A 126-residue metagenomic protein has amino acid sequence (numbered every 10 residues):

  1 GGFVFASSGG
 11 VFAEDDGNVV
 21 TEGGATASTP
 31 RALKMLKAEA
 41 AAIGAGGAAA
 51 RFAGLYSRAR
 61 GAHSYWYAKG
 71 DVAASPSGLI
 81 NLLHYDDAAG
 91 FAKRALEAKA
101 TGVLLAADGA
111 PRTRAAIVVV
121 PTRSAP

Functional and structural regions predicted by a protein language model:
G1-P30: Conserved Rossmann-fold NAD(P)-dependent oxidoreductase catalytic core, especially the SDR/UDP-sugar
S7-S8, A40-A59: Conserved beta-loop-beta element that borders a ligand/cofactor-binding pocket
V11-G17, A59-G61, A115-A116: Short glycine-/acidic-enriched loop or helix-start segments at secondary-structure transitions that form or flank
A27-T29, A53-G54, S75-Y85: Glycine-rich "substrate-gating" loop/helix at the edge of Rossmann-like oxidoreductase active sites
P30-A42, Y85-A88: Conserved catalytic Lys-bearing alpha helix of Rossmann-like short-chain dehydrogenase/reductases
S64-D71, G78-L104, D108-G109: Alpha-helical substrate-binding/gating segment
G109-P126: Terminal hydrophobic/aromatic helix or amphipathic segment near a protein terminus
